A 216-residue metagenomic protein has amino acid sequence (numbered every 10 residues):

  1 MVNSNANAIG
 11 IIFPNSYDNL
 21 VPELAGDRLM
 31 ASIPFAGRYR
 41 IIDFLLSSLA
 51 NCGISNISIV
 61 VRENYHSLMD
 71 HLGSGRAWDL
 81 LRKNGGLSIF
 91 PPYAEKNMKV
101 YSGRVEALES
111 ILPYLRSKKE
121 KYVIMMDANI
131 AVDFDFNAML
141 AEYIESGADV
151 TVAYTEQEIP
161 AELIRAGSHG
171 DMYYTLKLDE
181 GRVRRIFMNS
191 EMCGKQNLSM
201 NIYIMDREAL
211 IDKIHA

Functional and structural regions predicted by a protein language model:
M1-A216: Unchanged
